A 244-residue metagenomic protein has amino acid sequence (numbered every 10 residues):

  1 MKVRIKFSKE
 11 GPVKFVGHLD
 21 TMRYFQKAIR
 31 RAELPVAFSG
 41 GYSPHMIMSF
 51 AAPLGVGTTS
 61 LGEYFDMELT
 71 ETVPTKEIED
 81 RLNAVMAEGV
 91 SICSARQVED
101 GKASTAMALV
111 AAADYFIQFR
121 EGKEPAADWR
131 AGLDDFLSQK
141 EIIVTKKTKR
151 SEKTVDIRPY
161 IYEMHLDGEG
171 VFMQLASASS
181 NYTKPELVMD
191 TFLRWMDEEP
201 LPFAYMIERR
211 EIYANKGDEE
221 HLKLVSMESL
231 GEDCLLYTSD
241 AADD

Functional and structural regions predicted by a protein language model:
K2-S8, D114-Q118: Active-site-flanking beta-strand signature of metal-NTP-handling nucleotidyl enzymes and homologous cyclase-like
K6-S8, P12, V16, D20: Extended, well-folded interaction surfaces typified by the phenylalanyl-tRNA synthetase beta subunit core
P12, M22, R31, P35-G40: Short Lys/Arg-rich amphipathic alpha-helical segments
A37-L69: Short, charge-patterned binding micro-sites
E63-F116: Ordered, amphipathic secondary-structure segments that act as subunit-interaction surfaces in large macromolecular
K102-E228: Non-catalytic RNA-recognition surface used by pseudouridine synthases
Y237-A242: Conserved small/polar residues in nucleotide/adenosyl-binding loops
